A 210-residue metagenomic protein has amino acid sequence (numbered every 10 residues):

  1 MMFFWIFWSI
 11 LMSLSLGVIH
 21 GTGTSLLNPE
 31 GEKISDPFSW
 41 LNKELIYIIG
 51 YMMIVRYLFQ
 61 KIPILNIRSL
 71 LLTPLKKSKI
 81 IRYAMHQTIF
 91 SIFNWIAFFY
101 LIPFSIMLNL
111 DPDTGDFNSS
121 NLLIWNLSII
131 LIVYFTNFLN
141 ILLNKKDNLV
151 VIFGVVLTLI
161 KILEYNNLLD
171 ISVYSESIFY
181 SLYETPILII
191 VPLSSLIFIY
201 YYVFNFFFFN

Functional and structural regions predicted by a protein language model:
M1-I67, K77-N210: Hydrophobic alpha-helical transmembrane segments of membrane proteins
